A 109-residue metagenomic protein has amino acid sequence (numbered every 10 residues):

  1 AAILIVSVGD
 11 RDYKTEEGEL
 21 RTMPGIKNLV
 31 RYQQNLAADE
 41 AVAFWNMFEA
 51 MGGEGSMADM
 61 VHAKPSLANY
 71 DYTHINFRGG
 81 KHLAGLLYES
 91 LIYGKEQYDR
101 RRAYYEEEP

Functional and structural regions predicted by a protein language model:
A1-R11: Conserved, well-ordered alpha-helix/loop/beta-strand core segments that scaffold catalytic motifs
D10-P109: Catalytic His-Asp segment of secreted/periplasmic serine-dependent ester chemistry enzymes
